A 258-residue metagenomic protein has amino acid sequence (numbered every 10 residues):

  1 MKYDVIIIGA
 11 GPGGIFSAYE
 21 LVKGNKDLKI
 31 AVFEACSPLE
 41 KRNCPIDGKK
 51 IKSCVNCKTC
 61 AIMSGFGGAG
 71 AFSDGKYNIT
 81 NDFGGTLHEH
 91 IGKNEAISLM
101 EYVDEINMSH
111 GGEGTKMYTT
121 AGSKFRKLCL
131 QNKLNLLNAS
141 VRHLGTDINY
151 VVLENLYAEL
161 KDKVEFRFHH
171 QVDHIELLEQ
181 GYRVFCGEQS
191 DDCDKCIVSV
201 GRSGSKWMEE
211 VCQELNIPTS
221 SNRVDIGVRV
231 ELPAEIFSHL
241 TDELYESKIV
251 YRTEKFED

Functional and structural regions predicted by a protein language model:
M1-G84, A121-S123, K127-D258: Residues forming the flavin
G65-T115: Dinucleotide-binding Rossmann-like beta1-alpha1 core, especially the glycine-rich loop that anchors the ADP
M100-D104, H110, M117-T119, R126-N135: Extended, charge- and Ser/Thr-rich helical segments
